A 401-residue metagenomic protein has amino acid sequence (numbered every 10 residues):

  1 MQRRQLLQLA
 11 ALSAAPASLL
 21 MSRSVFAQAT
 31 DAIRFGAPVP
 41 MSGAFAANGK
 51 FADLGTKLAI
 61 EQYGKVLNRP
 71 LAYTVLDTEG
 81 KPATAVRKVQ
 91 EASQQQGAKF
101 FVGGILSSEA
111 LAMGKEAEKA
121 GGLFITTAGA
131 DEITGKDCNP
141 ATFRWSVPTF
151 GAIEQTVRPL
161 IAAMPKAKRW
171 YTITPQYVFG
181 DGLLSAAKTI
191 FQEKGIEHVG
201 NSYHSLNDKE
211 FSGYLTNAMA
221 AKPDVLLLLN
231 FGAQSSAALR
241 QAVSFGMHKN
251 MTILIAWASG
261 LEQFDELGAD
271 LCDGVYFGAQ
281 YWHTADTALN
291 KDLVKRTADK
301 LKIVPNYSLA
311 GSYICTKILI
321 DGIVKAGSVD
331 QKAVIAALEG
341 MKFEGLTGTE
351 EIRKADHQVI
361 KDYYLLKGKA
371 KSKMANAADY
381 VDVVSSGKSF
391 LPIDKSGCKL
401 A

Functional and structural regions predicted by a protein language model:
Q5-A27: N-terminal export signals
V25-A37, L67-P70, M164-K168: Immediate post-signal peptide segment of exported/extracytoplasmic ligand-binding proteins
I33-G55, Y63, L76-A83, I105-L106 (+3 more regions): Extracytoplasmic "Venus flytrap"
A47-A52, Q62-K136, W145, H204-F211 (+1 more regions): Beta-alpha junction/loop-to-helix N-cap segments that form part of ligand/metal-binding clefts
A98-N201, N250-G274: Extracytoplasmic ligand/sensor domains, especially the bilobed periplasmic-binding protein
L239-Y313, V324-V329, D379-L400: Extracellular/periplasmic periplasmic-binding protein-like sensory domains
Q331-F343: Short, well-structured alpha-helical segments that form the helix of a local strand-helix-strand
K342, L346-A401: Solvent-exposed, acidic/polar segments of extracytosolic/periplasmic ligand-binding ectodomains
